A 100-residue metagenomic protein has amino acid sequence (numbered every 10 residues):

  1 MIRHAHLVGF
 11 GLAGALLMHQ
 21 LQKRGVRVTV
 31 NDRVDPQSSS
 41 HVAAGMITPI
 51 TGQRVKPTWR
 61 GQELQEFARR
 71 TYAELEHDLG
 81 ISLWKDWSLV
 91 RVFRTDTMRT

Functional and structural regions predicted by a protein language model:
M1-A13: Beta1/beta-strand and adjacent pyrophosphate-binding region of the FAD-binding site in flavoprotein oxidoreductases
M1-R3, S38-S39, A43: Accessory recognition modules or surfaces
G9, D32, F93: Short beta-strand/turn micro-motifs composed of small residues that flank or help shape donor/cofactor-binding pockets
F10-L12, D35, G52: Short polar catalytic/cofactor-binding loops
Q22-H41: Glycine-rich FAD pyrophosphate-binding loop
M46-T100: Dinucleotide-binding Rossmann-like beta1-alpha1 core, especially the glycine-rich loop that anchors the ADP
